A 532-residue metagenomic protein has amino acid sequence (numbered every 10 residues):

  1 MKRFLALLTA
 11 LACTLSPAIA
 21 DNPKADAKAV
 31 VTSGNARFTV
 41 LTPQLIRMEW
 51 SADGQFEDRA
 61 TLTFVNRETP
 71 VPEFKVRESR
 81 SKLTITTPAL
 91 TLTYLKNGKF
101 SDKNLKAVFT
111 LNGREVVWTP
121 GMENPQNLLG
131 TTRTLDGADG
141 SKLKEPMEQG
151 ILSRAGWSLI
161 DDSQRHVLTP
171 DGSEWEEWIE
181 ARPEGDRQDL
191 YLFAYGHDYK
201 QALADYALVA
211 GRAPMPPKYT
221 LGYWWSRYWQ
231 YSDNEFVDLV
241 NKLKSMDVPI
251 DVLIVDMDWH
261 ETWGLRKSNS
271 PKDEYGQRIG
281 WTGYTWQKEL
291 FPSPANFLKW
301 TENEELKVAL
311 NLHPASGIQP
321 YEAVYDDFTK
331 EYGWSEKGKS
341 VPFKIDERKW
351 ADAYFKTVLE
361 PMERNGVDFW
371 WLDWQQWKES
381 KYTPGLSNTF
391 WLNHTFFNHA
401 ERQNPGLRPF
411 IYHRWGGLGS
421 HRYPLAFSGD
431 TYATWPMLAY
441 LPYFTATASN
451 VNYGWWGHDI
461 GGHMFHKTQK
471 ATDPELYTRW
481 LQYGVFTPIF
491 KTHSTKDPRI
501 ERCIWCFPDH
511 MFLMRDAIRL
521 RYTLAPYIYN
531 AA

Functional and structural regions predicted by a protein language model:
M1-F4: Positively charged n-region of N-terminal signal peptides that target proteins for export
A6-T14: Bacterial N-terminal signal peptides
P17-A20: Boundary at the C-terminal end of the N-terminal hydrophobic targeting segment
N22-P23, L92, L105-A532: Catalytic-domain carbohydrate-binding cleft regions of carbohydrate-active enzymes
D26-W50: Mature N-terminal segment immediately following signal peptide/propeptide cleavage in secreted/periplasmic
A29-V31, M48, S81-P88, W118 (+2 more regions): Generic recognition of long tandem-repeat/solenoid scaffolds
P43-S81: A low-complexity, Ser/Thr/Gly/Pro-enriched, surface-exposed linker/loop concept that marks segments flanking
T86-A107: Hydrophobic or amphipathic alpha-helical targeting/insertion segments
